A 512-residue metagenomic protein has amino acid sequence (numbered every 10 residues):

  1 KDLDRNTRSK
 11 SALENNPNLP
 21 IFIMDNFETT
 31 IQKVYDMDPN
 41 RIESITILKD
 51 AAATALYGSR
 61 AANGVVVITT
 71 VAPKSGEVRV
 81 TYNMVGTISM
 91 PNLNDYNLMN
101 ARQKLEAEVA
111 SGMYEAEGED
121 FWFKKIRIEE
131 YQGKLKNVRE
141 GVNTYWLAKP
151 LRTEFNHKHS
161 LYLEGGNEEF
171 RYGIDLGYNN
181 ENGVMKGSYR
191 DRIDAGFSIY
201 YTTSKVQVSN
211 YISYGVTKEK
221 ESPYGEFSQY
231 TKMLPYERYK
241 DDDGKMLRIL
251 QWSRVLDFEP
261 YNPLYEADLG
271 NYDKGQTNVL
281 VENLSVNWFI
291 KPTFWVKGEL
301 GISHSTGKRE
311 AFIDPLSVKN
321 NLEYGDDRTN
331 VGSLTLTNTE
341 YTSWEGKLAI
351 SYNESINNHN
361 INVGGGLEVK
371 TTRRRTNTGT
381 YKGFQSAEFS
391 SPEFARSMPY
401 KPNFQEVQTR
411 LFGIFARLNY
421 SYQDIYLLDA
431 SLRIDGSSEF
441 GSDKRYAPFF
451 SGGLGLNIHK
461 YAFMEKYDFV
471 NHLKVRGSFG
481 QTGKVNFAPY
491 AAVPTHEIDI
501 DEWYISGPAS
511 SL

Functional and structural regions predicted by a protein language model:
K1, L13-N16, P20, G64 (+4 more regions): Residues embedded in well-ordered regular secondary structure
K1-D25, S44, T54-K74: Extracytoplasmic beta-strand/coil segments of soluble accessory domains associated with Gram-negative outer-membrane
K1-L3, Y35-N40, Y57-A62, S188-R190 (+2 more regions): Short, glycine-/polar-rich solvent-exposed loops and beta-turns at beta-strand/coil boundaries
T7-S11, N26, K49, T70-A72 (+4 more regions): Flexible glycine-/small-residue-rich
P20, D25-A51: Short acidic/polar hinge/loop motifs at secondary-structure boundaries that mediate gating or recognition
D95-I128, G215-L256, A311-I313, R373-T380 (+2 more regions): A surface-exposed, glycine/aromatic-enriched loop/edge motif typical of exported proteins
L147-S222, Q229-D241, T277-N283: Transmembrane beta-barrel wall of Gram-negative outer-membrane proteins
H157, R192, S198-V216, D257-I313 (+1 more regions): Extracellular/periplasmic, surface-exposed regions of secreted and cell-surface proteins
